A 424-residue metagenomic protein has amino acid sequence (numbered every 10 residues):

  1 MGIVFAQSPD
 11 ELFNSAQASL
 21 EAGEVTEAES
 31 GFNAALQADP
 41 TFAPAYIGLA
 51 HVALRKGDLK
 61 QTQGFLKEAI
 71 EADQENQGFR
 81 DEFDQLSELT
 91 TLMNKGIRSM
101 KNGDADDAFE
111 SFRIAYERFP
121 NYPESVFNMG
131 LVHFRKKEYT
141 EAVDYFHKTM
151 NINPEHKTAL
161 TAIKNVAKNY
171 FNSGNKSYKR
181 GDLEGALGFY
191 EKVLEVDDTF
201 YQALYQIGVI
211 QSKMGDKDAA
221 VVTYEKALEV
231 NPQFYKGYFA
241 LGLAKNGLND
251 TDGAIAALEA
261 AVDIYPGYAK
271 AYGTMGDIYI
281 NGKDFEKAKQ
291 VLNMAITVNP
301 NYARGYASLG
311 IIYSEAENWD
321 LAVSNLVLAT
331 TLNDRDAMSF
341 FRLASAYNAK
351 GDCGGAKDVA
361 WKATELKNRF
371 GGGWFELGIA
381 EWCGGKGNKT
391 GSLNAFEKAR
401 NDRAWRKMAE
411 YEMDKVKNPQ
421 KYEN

Functional and structural regions predicted by a protein language model:
I3-H51, R55-N102, K164, R406 (+1 more regions): N-terminal leader/linker segments that initiate helical-solenoid repeat arrays
P9-D10, A43-P44, Q77, L89 (+10 more regions): Helix-start (N-cap) detector for alpha-helical repeat units in TPR-like alpha-solenoids, especially tetratricopeptide
P9-D10, R98, N172-K176, R180 (+2 more regions): Terminal, low-structured helical/coil segments at or just beyond the last alpha-helical repeat
G23-S30, K56-E68, N102-E110, K136-K148 (+7 more regions): Structural signature of tandem alpha-helical TPR/SEL1-like repeats, specifically the intra-repeat loop/turn
A38, A72, R118, I152 (+7 more regions): Structural marker of alpha-solenoid helical repeat scaffolds
G48, E82, N94, N128 (+10 more regions): Canonical tetratricopeptide repeat
